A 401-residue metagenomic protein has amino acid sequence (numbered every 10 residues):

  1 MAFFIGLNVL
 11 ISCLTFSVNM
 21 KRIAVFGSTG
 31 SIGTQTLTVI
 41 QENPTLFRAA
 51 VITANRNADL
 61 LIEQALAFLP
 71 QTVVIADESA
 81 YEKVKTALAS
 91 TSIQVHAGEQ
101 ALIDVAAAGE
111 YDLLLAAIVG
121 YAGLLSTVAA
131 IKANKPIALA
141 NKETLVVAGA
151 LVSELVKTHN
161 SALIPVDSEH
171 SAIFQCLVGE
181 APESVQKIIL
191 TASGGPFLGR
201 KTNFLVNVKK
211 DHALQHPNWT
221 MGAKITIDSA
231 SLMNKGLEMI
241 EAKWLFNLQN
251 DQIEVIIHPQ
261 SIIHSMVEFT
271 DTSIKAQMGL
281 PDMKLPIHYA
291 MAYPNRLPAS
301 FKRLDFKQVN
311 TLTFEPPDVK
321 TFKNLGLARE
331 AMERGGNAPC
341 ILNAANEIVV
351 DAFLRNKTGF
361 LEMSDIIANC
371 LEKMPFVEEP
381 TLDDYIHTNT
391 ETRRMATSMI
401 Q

Functional and structural regions predicted by a protein language model:
F3-I5, R22-I23: Short, basic/polar N-terminal leader/transit segment immediately after the initiator methionine
F16-Q401: Catalytic, metal-anchored helix/loop core of enzyme active sites in primary metabolism
